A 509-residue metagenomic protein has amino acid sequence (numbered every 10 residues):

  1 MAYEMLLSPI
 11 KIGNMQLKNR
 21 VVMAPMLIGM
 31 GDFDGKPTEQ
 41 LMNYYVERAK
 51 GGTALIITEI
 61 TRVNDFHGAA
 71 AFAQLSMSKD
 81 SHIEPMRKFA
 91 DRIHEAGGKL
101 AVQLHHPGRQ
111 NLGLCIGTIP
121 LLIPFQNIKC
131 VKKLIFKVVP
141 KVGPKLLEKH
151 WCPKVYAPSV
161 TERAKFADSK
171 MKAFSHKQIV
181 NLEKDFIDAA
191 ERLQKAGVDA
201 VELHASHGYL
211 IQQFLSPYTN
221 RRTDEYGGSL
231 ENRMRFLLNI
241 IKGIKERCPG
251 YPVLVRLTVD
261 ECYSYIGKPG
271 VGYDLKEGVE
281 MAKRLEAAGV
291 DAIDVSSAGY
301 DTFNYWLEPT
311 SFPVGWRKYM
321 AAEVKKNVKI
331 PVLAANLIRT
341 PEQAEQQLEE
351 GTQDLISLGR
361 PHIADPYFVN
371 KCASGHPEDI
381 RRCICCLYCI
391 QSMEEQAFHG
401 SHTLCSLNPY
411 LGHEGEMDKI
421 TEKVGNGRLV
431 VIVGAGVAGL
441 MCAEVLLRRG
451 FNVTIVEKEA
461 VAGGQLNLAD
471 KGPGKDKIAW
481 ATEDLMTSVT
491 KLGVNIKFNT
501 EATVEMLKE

Functional and structural regions predicted by a protein language model:
M1-V433, V437-R448, N452-V453, V461 (+1 more regions): Flavin-dependent oxidoreductase catalytic cores
I432-N495, N499: Beta1-alpha1 glycine-rich phosphate/pyrophosphate-binding loop at the start of Rossmann-like nucleotide-binding domains
K497-K508: A conserved short coil-to-beta-strand element within the FAD-binding core of flavoproteins
